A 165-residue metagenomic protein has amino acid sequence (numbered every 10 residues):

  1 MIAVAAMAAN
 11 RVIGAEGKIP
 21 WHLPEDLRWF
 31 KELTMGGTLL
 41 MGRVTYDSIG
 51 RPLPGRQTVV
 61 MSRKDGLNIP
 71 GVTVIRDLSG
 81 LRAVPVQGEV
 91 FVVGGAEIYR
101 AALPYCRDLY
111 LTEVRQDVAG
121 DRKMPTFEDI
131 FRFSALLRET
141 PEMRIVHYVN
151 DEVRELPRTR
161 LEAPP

Functional and structural regions predicted by a protein language model:
M1-P165: Enzymes that bind and transform nitrogen-containing heteroaromatic metabolites
